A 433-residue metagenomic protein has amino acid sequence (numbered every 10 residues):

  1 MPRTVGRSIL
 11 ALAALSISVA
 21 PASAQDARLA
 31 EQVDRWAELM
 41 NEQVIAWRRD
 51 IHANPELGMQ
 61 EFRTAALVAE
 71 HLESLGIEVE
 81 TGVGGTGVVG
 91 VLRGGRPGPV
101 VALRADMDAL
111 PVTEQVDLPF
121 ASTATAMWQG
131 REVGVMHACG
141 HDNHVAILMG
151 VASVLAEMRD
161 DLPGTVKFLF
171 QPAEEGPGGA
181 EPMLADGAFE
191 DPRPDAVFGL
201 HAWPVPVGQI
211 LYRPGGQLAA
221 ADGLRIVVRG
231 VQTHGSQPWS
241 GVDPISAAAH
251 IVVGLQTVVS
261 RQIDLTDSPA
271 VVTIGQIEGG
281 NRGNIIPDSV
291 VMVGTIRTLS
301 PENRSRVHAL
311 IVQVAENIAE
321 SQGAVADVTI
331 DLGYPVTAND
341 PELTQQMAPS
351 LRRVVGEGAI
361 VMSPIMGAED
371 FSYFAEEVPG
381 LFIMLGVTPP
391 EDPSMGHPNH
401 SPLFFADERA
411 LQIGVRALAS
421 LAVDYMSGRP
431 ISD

Functional and structural regions predicted by a protein language model:
M1-V5: N-terminal secretory signal peptides that target proteins for export/translocation
S8-A20: Bacterial N-terminal signal peptides
Q25-R28, S74, A249-D433: Metal-dependent amide/peptide-bond hydrolase catalytic core, centered on the "pita-bread" metallohydrolase fold
D26-M136, N143-P163: Acidic/His- and Gly-rich active-site-bordering loop/insert found across diverse amide/peptide-bond hydrolases
E38-E42, P55-A66, D142-A146, W239-S246 (+3 more regions): Soluble non-cytosolic domains of exported or imported proteins
I51, G90, L103, H141 (+8 more regions): Divalent metal-coordination and catalytic microenvironments
L92, V228-G230, I296: Hydrophobic beta-strand positions in extracellular immunoglobulin-like domains
A124-M136, D142-N143, L155-P287, S394: Histidine/acidic-residue-rich, glycine-tolerant segments that coordinate divalent metal ions
